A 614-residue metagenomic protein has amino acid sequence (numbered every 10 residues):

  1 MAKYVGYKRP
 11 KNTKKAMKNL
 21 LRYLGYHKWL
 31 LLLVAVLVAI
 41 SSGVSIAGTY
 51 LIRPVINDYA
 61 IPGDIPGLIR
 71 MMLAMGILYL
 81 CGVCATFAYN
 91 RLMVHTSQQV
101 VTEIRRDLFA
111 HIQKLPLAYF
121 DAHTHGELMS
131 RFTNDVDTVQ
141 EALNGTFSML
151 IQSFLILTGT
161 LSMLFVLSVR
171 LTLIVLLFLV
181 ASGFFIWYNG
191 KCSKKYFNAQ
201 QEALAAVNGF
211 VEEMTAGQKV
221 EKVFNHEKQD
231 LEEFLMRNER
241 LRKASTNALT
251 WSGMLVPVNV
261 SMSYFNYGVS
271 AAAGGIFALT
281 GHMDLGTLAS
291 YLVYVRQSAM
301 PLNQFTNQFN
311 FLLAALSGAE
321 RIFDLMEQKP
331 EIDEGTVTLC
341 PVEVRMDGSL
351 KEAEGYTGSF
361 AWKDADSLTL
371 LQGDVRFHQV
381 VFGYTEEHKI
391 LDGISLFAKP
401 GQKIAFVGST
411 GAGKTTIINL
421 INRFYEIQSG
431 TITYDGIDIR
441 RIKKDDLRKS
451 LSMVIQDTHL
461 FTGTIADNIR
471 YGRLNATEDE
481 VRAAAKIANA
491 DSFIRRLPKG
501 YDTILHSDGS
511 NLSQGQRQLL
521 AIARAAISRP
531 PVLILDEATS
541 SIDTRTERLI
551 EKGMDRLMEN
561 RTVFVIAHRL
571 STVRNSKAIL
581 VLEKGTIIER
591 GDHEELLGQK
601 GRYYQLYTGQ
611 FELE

Functional and structural regions predicted by a protein language model:
M1-S45, A60-A74, Y89-M93, S97 (+10 more regions): Membrane-integrated ABC transporters
V5-T13, V36-L37, V44-A60, I69 (+13 more regions): Juxtamembrane helix-loop junctions of ABC transporter transmembrane domains
Y26, L30-I40, A74-L78, G145-A199 (+2 more regions): Transmembrane helices of ABC transporter permease
V36, A47-G48, L73, A85 (+6 more regions): Hydrophobic alpha-helical transmembrane segments of ABC transporter permease domains
I61-P66, R70, M163-L177, N247-E320 (+1 more regions): Helix-loop-helix
L108, I112, E221, I322 (+1 more regions): Helix-loop junctions and hydrophobic alpha-helical segments within the transmembrane domains of large membrane
L117-A118, N134-L143, F147, I151 (+6 more regions): An intracellular "coupling" helix at the cytosolic face of ABC transporter transmembrane type-1 domains
V342-E614: ABC-type nucleotide-binding domain
